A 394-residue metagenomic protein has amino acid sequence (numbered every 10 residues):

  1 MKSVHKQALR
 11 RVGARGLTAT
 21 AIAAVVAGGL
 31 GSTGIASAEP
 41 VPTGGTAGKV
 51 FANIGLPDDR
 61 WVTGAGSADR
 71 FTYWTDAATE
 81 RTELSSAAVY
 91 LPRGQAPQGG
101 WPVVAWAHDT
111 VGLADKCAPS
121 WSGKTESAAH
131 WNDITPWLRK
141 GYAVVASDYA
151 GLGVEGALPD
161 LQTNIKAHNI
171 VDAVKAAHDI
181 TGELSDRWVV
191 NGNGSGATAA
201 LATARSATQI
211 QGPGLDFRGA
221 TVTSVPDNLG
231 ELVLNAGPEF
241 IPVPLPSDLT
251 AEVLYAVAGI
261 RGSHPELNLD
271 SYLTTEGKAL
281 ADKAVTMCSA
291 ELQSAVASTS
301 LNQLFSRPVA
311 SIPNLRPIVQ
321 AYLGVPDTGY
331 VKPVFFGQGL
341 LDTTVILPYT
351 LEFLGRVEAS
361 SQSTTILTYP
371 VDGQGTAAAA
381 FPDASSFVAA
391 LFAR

Functional and structural regions predicted by a protein language model:
M1-A38: Secretory targeting and sorting signals
R15, G34-A96: Catalytic-loop region of hydrolases
S86-A88, G99-G112, K116, W121: Short beta-strand element of the alpha/beta-hydrolase
D133, D160-I180: Alpha/beta-hydrolase active-site loop
K175-P246: Primarily recognizes the serine-hydrolase "nucleophile elbow" in alpha/beta-hydrolase and SGNH/GDSL folds
T223-V325: Accessory cap/linker subdomain of secreted extracellular hydrolases
R307-I318, T344-R394: C-terminal catalytic histidine-bearing segment of alpha/beta-hydrolase fold enzymes
Y330, F335-D342: Short beta-strand/loop motif that positions the catalytic acidic residue of the alpha/beta-hydrolase fold
